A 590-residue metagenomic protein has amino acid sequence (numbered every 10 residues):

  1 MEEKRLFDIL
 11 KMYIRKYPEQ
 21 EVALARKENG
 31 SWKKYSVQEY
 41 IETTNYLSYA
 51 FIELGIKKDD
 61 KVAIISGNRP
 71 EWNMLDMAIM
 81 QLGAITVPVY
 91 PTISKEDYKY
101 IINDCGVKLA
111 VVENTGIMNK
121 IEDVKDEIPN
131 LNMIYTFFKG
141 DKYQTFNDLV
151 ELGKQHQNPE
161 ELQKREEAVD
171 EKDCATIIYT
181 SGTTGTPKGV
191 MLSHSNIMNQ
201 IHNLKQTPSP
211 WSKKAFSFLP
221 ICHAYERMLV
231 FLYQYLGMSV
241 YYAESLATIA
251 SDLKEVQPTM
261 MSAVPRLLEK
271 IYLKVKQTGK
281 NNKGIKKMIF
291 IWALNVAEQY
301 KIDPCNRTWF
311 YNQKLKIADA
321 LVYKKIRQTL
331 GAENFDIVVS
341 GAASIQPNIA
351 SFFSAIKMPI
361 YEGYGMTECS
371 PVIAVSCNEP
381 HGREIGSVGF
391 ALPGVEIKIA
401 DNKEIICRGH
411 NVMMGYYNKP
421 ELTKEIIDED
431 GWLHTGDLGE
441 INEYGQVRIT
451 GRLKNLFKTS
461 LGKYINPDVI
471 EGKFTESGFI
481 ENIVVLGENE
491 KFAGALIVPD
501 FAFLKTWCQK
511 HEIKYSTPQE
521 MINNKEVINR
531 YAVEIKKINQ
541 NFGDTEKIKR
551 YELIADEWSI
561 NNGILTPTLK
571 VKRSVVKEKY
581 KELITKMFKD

Functional and structural regions predicted by a protein language model:
L10-Y35, A555-E557: AMP-dependent adenylate-forming
Q20-V22, T136, K154-Y179, T186 (+1 more regions): Conserved pre-ATP/AMP-binding loop-to-beta segment of ANL
A23-M77, S94-K99, T145-K154: Conserved AMP-binding/adenylate-forming core of the ANL superfamily
N29-G30, M118-E171, V275-K325: ANL superfamily adenylate-forming
K34-Q38, A175-I201: Conserved AMP-binding A3 loop
Q81-L152, R530: Structural core segment of the AMP-binding/adenylate-forming
M198-S217, I221-Y323, N334: Conserved AMP-binding/adenylation subdomain of ANL enzymes
A391-T459, E476: Conserved ATP-binding/catalytic segment of the ANL
